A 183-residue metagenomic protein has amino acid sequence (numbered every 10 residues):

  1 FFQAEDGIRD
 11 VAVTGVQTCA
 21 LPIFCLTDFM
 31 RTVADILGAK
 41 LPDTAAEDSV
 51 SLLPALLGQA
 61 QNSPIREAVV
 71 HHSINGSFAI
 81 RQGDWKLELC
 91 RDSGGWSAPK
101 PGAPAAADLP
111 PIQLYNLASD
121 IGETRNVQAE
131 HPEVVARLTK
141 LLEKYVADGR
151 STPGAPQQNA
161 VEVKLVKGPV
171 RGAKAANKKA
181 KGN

Functional and structural regions predicted by a protein language model:
F1-C19: Single conserved hydrophobic/aromatic residue that forms the stacking wall/gate of nucleotide- or nucleobase-binding
F2-Q3, V16, F24, E47 (+2 more regions): Short coil/turn linker and secondary-structure boundary residues
G7, D35-L37, V127: Short alpha-helical scaffold segments that flank and stabilize functional sites
A20-Q113, L117, K167, R171: C-terminal cap/loop subdomain of S1 sulfatases and analogous C-terminal strand-loop tails that border
F29, Q82, D92-G95, G102-Q113 (+1 more regions): Long, internal low-complexity/basic segments
